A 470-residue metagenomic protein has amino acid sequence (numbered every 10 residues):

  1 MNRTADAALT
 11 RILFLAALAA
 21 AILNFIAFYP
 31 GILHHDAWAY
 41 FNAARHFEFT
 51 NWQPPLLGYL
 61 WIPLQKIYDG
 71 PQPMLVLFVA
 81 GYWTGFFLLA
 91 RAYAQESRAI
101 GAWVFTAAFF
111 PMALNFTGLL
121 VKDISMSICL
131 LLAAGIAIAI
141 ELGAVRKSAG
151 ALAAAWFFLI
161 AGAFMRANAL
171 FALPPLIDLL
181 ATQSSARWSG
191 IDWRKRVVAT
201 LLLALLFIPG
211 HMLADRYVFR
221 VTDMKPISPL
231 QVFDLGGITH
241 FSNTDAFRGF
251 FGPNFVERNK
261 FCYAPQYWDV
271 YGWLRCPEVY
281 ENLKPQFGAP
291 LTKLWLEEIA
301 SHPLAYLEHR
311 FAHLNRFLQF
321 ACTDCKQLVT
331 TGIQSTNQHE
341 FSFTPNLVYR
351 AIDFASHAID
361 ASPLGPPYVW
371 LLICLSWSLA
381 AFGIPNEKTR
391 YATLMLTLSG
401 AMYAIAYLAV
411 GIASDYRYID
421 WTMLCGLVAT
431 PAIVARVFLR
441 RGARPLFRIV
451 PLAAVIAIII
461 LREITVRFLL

Functional and structural regions predicted by a protein language model:
I22, A151-R166, T200-F207: Membrane-interface alpha helices of multi-pass inner-membrane proteins
A27-Y40, E48-L60, L64, D69-Q72 (+2 more regions): Extracytoplasmic catalytic/substrate-binding loops of multi-pass membrane glycan-assembly enzymes
P55-G58, I62, I67-P71, L75 (+4 more regions): Aromatic- and kink-enriched transmembrane "portal" helix at the membrane-lumen/periplasm boundary that abuts
Y68-P73, A312-A401: Membrane-interface anchor segments at the N-terminal boundary of transmembrane helices in multi-pass membrane enzymes
V76-S97, L132: Transmembrane-helix motifs of polytopic, lipid-linked glycan transferases
L88, M126-A144, A154-L159, P175-L176 (+1 more regions): Specific aromatic-rich, kink-prone transmembrane helix
A167-Q183, T200: Transmembrane-embedded, aromatic-rich helix segments that form part of the hydrophobic channel/pocket engaging
R220-S342: Membrane-proximal stem/loop segments at transmembrane-domain junctions that anchor or position
